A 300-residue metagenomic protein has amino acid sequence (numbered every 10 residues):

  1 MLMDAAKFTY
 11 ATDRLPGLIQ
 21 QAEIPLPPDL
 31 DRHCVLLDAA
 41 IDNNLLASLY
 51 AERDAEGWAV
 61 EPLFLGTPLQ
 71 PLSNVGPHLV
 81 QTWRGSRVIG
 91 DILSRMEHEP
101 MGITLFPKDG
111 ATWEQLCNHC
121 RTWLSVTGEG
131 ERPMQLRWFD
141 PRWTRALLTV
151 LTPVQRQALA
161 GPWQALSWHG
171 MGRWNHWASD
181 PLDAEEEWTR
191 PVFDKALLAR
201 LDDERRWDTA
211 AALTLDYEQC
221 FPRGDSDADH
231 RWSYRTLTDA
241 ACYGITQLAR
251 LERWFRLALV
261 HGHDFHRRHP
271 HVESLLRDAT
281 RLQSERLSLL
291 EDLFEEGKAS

Functional and structural regions predicted by a protein language model:
M1-G66, N74, L79-V80, R87-V88 (+2 more regions): A contiguous, surface-oriented mixed alpha/beta subdomain in the mid-to-C-terminal portion of proteins that forms
L79-R84, M96-H98: A surface-exposed, charged beta-strand/loop segment in the N-terminal or early-internal portion of soluble proteins
D91-I92: Short beta-strand/turn micro-motifs at beta-sheet edges
M96-F106: Glycine-rich, often proline-containing surface loops adjacent to acidic residues and nearby aromatics that form
